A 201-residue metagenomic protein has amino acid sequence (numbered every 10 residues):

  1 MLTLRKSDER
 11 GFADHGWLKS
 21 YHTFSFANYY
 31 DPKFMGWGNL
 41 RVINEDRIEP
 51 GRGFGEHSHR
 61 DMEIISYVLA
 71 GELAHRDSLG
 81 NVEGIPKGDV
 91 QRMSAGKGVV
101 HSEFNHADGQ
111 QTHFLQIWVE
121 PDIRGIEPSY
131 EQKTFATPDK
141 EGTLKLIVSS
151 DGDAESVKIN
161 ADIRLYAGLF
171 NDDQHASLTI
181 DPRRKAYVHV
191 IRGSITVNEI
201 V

Functional and structural regions predicted by a protein language model:
M1-L2, E9-W17: Long, compositionally biased, intrinsically disordered regions
D14-S58, M62-E63, F114, P121 (+1 more regions): A short glycine-rich, His/Asp/Glu-containing loop-to-beta-strand
G38, N44-E45, A70-G71, D89-V90 (+1 more regions): Conserved SET/PR-domain catalytic core that frames the SAM/AdoMet-binding pocket
I43-N44, V68, S94, W118-E120 (+1 more regions): Short beta-strand segments
G55, E72-H75, Q91-R92, G96-F104 (+1 more regions): Histidine-centered metal-chelating micro-motifs
R60-L79, K87-V90, N171-D172, L178-V201: Glycine- and acidic-residue-biased ligand/ion/polar-headgroup-sensing regions
G80-V82, A95-G125: Ligand-binding loop in jelly-roll beta-barrel domains
S102-F104, G125-K133, E155-N160, L178-T179 (+1 more regions): A short secondary-structure junction signal
